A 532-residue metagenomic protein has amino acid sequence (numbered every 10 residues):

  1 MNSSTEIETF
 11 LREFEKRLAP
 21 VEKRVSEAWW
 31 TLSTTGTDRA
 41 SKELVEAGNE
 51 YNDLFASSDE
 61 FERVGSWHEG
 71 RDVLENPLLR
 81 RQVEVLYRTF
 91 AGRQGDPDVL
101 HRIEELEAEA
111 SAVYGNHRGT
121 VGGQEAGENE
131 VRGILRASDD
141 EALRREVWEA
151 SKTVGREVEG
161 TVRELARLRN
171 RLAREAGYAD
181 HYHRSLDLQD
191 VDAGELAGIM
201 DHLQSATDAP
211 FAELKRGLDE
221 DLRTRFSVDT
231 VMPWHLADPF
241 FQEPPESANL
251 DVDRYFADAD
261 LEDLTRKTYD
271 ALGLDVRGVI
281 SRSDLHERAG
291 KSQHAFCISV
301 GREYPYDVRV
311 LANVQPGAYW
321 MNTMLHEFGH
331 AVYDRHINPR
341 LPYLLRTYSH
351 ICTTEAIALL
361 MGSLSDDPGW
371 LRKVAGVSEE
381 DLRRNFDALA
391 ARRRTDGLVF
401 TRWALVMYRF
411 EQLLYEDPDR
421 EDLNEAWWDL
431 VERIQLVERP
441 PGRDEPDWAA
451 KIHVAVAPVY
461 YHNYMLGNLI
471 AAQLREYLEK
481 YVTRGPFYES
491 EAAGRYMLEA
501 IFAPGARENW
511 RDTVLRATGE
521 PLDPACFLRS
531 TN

Functional and structural regions predicted by a protein language model:
M1-E157, V459: N-terminal helix-rich structural modules
N2-I7, S33, D38-S41, E84-V85 (+8 more regions): C-terminal, non-catalytic "cap/extension" segments appended to globular domains
L44-E50, A56-E60, L186, D190 (+6 more regions): Extended, well-ordered alpha-helical scaffold/bundle regions in very large, multi-domain proteins
G122-G133, A137, E149, R163-L311 (+4 more regions): Active-site-proximal, well-structured secondary-structure segments within enzyme catalytic domains
V147-V154, L186, A193, A197 (+8 more regions): Glycine- and acidic
M200-P210, Y348-R384, L474: Post-HExxH zinc-binding segment in Zn-dependent metallohydrolases
C297-S299, Y306-L311, H336-P368: Loop-rich catalytic cores of soluble enzymes, especially ATP-dependent carboxylate-amine ligases and other
P316-I337, E355-L359: Active-site recognition of the HExxH zinc-binding catalytic motif
